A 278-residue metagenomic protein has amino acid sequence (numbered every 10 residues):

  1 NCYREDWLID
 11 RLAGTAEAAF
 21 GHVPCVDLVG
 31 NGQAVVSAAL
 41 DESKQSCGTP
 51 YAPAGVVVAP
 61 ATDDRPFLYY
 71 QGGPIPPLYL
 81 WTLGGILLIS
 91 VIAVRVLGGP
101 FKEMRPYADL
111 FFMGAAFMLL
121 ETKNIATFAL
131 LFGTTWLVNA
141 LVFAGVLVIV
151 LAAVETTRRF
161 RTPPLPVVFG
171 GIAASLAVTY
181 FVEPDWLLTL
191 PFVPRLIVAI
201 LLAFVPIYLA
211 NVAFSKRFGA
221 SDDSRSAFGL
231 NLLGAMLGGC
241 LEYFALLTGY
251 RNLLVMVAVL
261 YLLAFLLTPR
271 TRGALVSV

Functional and structural regions predicted by a protein language model:
N1-V278: Alpha-helical transmembrane segments of multi-pass membrane proteins
